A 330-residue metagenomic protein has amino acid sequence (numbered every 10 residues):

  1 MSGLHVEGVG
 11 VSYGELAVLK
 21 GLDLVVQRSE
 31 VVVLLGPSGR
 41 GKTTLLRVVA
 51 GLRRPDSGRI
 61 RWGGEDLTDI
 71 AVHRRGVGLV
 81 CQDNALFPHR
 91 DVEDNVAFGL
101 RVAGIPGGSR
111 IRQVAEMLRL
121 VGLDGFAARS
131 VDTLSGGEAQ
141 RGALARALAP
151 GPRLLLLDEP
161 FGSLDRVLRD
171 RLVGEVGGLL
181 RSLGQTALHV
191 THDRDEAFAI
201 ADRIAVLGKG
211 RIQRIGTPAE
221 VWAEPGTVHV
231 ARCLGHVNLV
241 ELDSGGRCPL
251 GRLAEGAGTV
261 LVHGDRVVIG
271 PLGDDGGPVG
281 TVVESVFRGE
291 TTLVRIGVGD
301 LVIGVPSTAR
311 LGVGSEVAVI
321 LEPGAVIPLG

Functional and structural regions predicted by a protein language model:
R54, D66-G78, V102, G107-I111 (+2 more regions): ABC ATPase NBD coupling module
G58-D66: Conserved ABC transporter NBD signature motif
D66, G108-F126, G177-G178, G184: Conserved ABC ATPase "signature" region
S130-L134, E138-Q140: Conserved ABC ATPase signature
A149-R153: A short, proline-enriched helix->beta-strand linker immediately N-terminal to the Walker B motif in ABC-type P-loop
A219, A223-V283, E290-R310: ATPase nucleotide-binding modules
